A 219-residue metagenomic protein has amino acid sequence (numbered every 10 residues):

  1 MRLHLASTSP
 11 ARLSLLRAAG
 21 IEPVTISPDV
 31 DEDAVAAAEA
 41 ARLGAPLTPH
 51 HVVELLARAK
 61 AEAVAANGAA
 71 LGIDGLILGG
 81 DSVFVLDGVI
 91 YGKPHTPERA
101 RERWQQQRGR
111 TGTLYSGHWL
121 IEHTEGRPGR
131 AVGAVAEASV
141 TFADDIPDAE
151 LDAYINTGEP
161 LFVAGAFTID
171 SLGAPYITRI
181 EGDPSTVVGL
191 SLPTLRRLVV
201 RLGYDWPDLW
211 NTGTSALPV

Functional and structural regions predicted by a protein language model:
M1-I21: N-terminal beta1-alpha1 ligand-phosphate binding loop
M1-L3, R17, G44-V219: Anionic-ligand binding patches
T8, P28, H123: Cofactor-binding loop segments of dinucleotide-utilizing enzymes, especially the Rossmann-like FAD- and NAD(P)+-binding
A11, D31-D33, G126: Surface-exposed, flexible loop/turn segments at secondary-structure boundaries
R12-L13, T25, D148: Internal amphipathic alpha-helical segments of the cytochrome P450 catalytic fold
P23-D33: A short beta-strand-loop structural module common to alpha/beta enzyme folds
D33-V35, A216: Generic structural signal for helix capping and beta-alpha/helix-loop junctions
A36-A45: Short glycine/proline- and charge-enriched loop/turn segments that cap or connect secondary-structure elements
